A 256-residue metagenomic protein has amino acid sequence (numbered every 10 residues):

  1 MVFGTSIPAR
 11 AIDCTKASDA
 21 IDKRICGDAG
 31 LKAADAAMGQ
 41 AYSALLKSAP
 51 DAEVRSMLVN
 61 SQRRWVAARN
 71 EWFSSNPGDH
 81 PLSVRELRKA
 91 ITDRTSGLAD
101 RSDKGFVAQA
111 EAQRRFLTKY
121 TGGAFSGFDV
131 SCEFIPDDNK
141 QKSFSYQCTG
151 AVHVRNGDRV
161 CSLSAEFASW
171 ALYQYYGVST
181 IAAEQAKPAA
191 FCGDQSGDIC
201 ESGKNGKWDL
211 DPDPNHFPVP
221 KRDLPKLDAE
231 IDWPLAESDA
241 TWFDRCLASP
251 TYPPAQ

Functional and structural regions predicted by a protein language model:
G4-S6: N-terminal signal peptide c-region/cleavage motif recognized by signal peptidases
A9-Q256: N-terminal alpha-helical modules
